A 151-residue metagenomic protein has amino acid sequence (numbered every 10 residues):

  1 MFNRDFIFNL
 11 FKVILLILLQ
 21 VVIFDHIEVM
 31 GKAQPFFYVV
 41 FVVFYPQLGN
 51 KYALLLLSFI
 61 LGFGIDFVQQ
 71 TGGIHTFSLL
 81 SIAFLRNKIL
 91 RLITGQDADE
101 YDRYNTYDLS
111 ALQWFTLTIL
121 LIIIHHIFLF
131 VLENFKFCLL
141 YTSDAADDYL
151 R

Functional and structural regions predicted by a protein language model:
M1, D5, N50, F63 (+7 more regions): Membrane-helix interfacial "entry" motifs
M1-L48, Y52: Hydrophobic transmembrane alpha-helices
L10-F11, L55-L56, T76-F77, F115-T116: Hydrophobic alpha-helical transmembrane segments
L18-G31, F63-I89: Interfacial aromatic-anchored transmembrane helix boundaries in multi-pass membrane proteins
L55-F63: Central hydrophobic cores of alpha-helical transmembrane segments in multi-pass integral membrane proteins
S78-L117, L121-F130: Short helix-perturbing small/polar motifs within transmembrane alpha-helices
V131-L140: Membrane-interface helix termini and inter-helical loops of multi-pass transporters
Y141-R151: Single conserved hydrophobic/aromatic residue that forms the stacking wall/gate of nucleotide- or nucleobase-binding
